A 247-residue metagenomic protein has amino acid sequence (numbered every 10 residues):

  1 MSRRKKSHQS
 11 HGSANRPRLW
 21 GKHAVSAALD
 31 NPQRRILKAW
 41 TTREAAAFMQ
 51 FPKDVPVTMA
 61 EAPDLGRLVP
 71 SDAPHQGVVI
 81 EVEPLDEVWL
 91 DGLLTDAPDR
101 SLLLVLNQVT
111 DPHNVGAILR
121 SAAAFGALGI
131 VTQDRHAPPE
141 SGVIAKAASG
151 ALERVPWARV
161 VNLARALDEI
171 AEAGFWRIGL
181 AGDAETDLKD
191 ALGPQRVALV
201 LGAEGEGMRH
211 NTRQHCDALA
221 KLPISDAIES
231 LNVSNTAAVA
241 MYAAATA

Functional and structural regions predicted by a protein language model:
M1-T95: N-terminal positively charged helical leader segments and presequences
S13-R16, R35-A39, L128-I130, R154-P156 (+1 more regions): Short active-site oxyanion
L19, T58-A62, P156-A164, A220: Short acidic-hydrophobic, aromatic-tinged amphipathic segments that line or gate anion-handling sites
N31, A123-A124, K146-A151, H210-A247: Structured adenosyl-cofactor binding patch, chiefly the S-adenosyl-L-methionine
R43-E44, A62-D64, D134-A137, D183 (+1 more regions): Short, ordered loop/turn segments at secondary-structure junctions
D96-T186: RNA substrate-binding interface of SAM-dependent RNA methyltransferases
H113-A117, M208, V233: Short glycine/serine/threonine-rich phosphate/pyrophosphate-binding segments that cradle anionic phosphate groups
I178-N232: Active-site/ligand-binding-proximal alpha/beta "capping" segment
